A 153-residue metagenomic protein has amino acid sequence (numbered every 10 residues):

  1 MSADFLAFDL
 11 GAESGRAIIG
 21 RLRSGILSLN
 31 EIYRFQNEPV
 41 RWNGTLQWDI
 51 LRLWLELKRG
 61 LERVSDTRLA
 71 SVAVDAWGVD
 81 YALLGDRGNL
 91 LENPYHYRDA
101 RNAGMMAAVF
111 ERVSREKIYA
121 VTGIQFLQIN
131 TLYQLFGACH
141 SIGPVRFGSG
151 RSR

Functional and structural regions predicted by a protein language model:
M1-E92, A120: N-terminal glycine/serine-rich phosphate-binding loop of ATP-dependent small-molecule kinases, especially carbohydrate
E62-R153: Glycine-rich phosphate-binding/catalytic subdomain of phosphoryl-transfer and nucleotide/sugar-phosphate-processing
